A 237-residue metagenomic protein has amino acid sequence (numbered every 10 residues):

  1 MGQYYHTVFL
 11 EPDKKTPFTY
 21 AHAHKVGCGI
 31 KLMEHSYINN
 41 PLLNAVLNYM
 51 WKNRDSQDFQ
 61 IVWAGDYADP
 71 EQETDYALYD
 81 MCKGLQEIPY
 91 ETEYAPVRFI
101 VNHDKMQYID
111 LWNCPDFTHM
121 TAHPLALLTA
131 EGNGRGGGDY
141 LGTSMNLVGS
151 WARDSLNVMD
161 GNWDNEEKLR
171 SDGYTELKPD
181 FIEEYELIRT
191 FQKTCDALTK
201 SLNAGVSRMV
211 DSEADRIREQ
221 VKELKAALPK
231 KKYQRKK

Functional and structural regions predicted by a protein language model:
M1-K25: Short, extreme N-terminal segment that most often corresponds to the first beta-strand
Y20-H24, K31-S36: Catalytic toxin/effector domains delivered as secreted proteins or via bacterial secretion systems
H35-K232: Low-complexity intrinsically disordered segments
R235-K237: Short acidic DE-rich linear segments
